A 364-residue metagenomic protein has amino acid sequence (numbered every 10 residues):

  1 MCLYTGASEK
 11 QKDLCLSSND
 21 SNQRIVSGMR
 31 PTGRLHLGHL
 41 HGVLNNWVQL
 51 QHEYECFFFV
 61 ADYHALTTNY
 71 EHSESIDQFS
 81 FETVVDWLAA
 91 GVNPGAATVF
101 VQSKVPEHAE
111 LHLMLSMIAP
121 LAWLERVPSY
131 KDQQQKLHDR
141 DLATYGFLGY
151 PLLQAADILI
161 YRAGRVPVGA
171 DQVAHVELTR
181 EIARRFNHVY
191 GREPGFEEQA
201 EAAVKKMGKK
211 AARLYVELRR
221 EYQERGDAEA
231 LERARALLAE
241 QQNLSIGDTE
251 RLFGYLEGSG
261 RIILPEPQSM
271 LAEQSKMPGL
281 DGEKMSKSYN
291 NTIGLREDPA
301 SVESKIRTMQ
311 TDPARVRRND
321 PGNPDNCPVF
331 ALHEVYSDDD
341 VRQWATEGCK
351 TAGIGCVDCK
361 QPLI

Functional and structural regions predicted by a protein language model:
M1-L14: N-terminal amphipathic/basic-hydrophobic helices that include classical n-h-c signal peptides and signal-anchor
C15-V26, P31-A156, E177, E181: N-terminal Rossmann-like or analogous alpha/beta NTP/dinucleotide-binding catalytic cores that position adenine
P31, G164-P167, N291: A generic structural motif
L37, A174, R180-I364: Conserved nucleotide- and phosphate/pyrophosphate-binding catalytic cores in adenylate/nucleotidyl-handling enzymes
W87, L115, D171, G282 (+1 more regions): Divalent metal-coordination and catalytic microenvironments
E110-L111, P128-Q135, D139-Y215, E273-Q274: Classical nucleotidyltransferase
L121-E125, I160-P167, S337-A345: Short helix-capping/linker segments at secondary-structure and domain boundaries
